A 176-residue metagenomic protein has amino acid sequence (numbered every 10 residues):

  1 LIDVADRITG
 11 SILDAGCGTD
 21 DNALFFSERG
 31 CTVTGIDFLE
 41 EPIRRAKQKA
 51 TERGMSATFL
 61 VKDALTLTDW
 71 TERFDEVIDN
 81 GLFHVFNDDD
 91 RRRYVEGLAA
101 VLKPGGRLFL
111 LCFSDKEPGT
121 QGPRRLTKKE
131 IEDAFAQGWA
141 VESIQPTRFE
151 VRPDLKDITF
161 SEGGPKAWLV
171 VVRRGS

Functional and structural regions predicted by a protein language model:
L1-A15, T19-E72, F86-G97, V101 (+1 more regions): Class I (Rossmann-like) S-adenosyl-L-methionine-dependent methyltransferase catalytic domain, capturing the SAM-binding
D75: Conserved acidic residues
I78: A conserved beta-strand element that flanks and buttresses the S-adenosyl-L-methionine
G81-V85: Short catalytic micro-motifs in class I SAM-dependent methyltransferases
